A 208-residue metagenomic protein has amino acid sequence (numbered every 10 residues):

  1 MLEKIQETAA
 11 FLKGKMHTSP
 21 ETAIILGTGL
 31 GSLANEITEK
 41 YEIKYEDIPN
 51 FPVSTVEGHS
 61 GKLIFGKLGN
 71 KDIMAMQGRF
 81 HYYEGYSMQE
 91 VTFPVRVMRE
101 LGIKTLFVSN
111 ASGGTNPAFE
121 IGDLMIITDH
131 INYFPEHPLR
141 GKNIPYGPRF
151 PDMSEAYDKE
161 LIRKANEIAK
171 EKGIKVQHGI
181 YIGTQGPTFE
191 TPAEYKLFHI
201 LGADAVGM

Functional and structural regions predicted by a protein language model:
M1, S87, D158, P187-T188 (+1 more regions): Charged, low-complexity surface patches
M1-M153: Metabolite-binding pocket within alpha/beta catalytic cores that recognizes anionic/polar moieties
F11, K15, E160, K164-K175: Generic non-transmembrane alpha-helical segments
S19-P20, T105, V176-H178, A205: Residue-level detector of short coil/turn "hinge" positions at structural boundaries
S109, E190, M208: Replace "coordinates the UDP/GDP/TDP-sugar" with "coordinates nucleotide-activated sugar donors
M153-L161, F189-E190: Short, contiguous, pocket-lining structural segments that sit at or immediately flank catalytic/ligand-binding sites
S154-A156, I200-M208: Active-site glycine- and acidic-residue-rich loops that bind and position anionic ligands or nucleotide-like cofactors
E167-D204: Active-site/ligand-binding-proximal alpha/beta "capping" segment
